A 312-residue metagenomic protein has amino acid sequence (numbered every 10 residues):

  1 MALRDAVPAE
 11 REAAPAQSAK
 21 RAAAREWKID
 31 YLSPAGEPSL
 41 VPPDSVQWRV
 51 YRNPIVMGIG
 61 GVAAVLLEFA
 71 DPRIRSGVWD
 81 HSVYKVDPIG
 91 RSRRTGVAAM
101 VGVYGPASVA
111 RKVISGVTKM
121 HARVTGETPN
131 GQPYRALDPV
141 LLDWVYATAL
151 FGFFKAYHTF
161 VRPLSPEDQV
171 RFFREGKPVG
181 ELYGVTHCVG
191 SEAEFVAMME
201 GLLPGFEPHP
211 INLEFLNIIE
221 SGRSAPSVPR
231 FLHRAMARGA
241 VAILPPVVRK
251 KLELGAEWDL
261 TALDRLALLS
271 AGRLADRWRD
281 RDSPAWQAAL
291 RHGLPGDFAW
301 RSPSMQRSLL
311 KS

Functional and structural regions predicted by a protein language model:
M1-S312: Mature, function-bearing regions of proteins
